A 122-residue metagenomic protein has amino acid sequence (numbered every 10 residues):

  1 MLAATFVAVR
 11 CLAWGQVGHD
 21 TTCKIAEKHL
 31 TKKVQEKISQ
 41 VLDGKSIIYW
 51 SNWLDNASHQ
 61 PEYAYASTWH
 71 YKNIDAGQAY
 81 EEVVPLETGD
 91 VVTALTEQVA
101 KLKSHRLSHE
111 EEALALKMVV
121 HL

Functional and structural regions predicted by a protein language model:
M1-F6: Bacterial N-terminal signal peptides
A8-K117: N-terminal, motif-rich segments that launch catalysis or mediate targeting to/interaction with membranes, typified by
M118-L122: Histidine-centered catalytic micro-motifs
